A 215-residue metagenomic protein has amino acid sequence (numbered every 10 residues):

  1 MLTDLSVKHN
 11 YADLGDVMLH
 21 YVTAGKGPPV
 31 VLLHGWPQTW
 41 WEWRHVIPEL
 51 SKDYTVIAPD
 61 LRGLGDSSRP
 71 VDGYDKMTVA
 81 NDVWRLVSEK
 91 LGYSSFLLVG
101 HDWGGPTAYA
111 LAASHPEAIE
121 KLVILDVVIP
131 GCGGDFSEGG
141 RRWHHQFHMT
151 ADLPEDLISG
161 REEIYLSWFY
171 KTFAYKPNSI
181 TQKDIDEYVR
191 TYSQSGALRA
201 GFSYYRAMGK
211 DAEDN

Functional and structural regions predicted by a protein language model:
M1-Y11, D16-V22, P29, I57 (+2 more regions): Flexible "cap/lid" subdomain of the alpha/beta-hydrolase fold that forms the substrate-access gate
P28-H34: Short beta-strand element of the alpha/beta-hydrolase
W36, R62: Active-site His/Glu-centered metal-binding helix of metallohydrolases
P37-H45, V56: Serine-hydrolase catalytic-loop signature spanning alpha/beta hydrolases and amidase-signature enzymes
R44-I47, R206: A cross-family signal for key residues in well-ordered alpha-helices that form functional helical elements
V46-L50, L86: Alpha-helical interaction/dimerization surfaces of two-component signaling modules
S51-D60: Active-site machinery of serine-nucleophile hydrolases
